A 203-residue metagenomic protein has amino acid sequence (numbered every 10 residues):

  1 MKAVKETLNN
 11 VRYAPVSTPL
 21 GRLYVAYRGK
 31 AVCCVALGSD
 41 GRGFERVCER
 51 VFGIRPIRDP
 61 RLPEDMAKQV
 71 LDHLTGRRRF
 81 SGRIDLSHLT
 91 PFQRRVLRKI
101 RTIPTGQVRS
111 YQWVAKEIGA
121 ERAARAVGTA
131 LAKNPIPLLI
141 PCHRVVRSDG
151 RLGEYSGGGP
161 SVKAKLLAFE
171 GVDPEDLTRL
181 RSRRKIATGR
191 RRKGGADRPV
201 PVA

Functional and structural regions predicted by a protein language model:
M1-R122, F169-A203: Basic nucleic-acid-binding alpha-helical/helix-turn surface characteristic of O6-alkylguanine DNA
R122-A164, P174: Short glycine/serine-rich loop segments
